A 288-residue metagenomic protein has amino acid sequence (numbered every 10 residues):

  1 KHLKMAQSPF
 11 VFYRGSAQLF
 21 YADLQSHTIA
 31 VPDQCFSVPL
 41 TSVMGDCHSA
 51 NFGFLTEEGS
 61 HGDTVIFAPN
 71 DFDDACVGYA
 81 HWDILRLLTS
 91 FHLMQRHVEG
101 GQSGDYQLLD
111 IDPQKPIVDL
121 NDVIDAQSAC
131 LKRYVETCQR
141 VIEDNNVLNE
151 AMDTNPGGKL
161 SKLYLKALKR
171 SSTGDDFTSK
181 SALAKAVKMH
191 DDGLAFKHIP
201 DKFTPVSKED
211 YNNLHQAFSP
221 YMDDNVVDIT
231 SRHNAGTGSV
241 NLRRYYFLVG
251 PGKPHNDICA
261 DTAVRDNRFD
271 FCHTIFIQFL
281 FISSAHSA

Functional and structural regions predicted by a protein language model:
Q7-V31, V38-M44, S49-R170, L214-A288: Conserved ATP-binding subdomain of kinase catalytic cores across diverse folds
Q139-K208: Sequence-structural signature of the catalytic-core scaffold of metal-dependent phosphohydrolases that act on
